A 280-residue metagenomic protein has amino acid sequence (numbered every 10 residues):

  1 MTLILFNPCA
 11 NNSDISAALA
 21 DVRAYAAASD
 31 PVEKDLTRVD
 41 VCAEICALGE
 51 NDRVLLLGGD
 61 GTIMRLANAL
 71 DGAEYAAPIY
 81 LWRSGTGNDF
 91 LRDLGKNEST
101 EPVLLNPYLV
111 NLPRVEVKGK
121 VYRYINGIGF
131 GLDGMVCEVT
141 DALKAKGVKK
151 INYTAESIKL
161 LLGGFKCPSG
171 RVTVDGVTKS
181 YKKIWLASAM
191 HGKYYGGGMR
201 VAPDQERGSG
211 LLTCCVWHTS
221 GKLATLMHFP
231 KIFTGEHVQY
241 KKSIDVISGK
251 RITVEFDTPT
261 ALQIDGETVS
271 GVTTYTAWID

Functional and structural regions predicted by a protein language model:
M1-L57, M64, N68-Y75: ATP/NTP phosphate-donor binding region
L3-F6, E33, G72-W185: Catalytic core of DAGKc-family lipid kinases
I15, R65-N68, F90-D93, G198-M199 (+1 more regions): Short glycine-/acidic-enriched loop or helix-start segments at secondary-structure transitions that form or flank
R65-L66, D89-F90, M135, Q263-I264: Phosphate- and divalent-cation-binding pockets in alpha/beta enzyme and binding domains that engage nucleotide-derived
G129, D133, S188-V201: Glycine-rich phosphate/pyrophosphate-binding beta-alpha loops
K144-T154, G197, P203-A224: Gly/Ser/Thr-rich active-site loops/lids in small-molecule metabolic enzymes that frequently grip phosphoryl groups
G176, E206, V216-D280: ATP/nucleoside-binding phosphotransfer catalytic cores, i.e., glycine-rich phosphate-binding loops
